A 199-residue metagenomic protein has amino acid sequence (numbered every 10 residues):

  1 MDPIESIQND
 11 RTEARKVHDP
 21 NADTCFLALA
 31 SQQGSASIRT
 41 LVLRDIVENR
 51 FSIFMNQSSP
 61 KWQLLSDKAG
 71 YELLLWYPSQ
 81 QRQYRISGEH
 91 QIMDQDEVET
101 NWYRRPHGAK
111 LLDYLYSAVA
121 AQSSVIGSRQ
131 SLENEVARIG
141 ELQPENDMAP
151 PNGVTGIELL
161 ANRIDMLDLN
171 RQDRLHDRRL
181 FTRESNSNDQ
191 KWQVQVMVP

Functional and structural regions predicted by a protein language model:
M1-P199: Binding-site signature for planar aromatic cofactors or substrates
